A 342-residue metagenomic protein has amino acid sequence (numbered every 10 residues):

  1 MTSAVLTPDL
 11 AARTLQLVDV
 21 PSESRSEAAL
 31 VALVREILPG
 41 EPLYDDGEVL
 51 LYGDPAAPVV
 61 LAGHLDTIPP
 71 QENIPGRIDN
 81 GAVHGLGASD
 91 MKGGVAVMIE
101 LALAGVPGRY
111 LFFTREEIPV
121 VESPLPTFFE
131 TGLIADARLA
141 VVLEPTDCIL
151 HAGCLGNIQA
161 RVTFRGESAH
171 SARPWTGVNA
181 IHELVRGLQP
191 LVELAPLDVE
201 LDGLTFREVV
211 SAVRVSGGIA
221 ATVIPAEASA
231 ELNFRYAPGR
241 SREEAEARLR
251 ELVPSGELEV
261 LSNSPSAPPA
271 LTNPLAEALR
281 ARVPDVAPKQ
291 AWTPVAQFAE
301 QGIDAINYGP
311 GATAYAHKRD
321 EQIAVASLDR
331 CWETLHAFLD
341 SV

Functional and structural regions predicted by a protein language model:
T2-A88: Acidic/His- and Gly-rich active-site-bordering loop/insert found across diverse amide/peptide-bond hydrolases
T2-V5, S22-E23, L65, P145 (+2 more regions): Metal-dependent amide/peptide-bond hydrolase catalytic core, centered on the "pita-bread" metallohydrolase fold
D9, E36-P42, D46-E48, G53-V59 (+5 more regions): Short glycine/proline-enriched coil/turn segments at helix->beta-strand junctions
V59-L61, V141, E167: Residue-level marker for buried hydrophobic side chains located in beta-strands that build the well-ordered beta-sheet
L65-D79, D136-A137, A152-T163: Acidic-glycine-rich active-site phosphate/pyrophosphate-binding loop
I68-P69, G93, I118-V120, I149 (+2 more regions): Generic structural signal for helix capping and beta-alpha/helix-loop junctions
A82-V97, A102, H170, Y308: Glycine/serine-rich anion-binding loops at beta->alpha junctions that coordinate negatively charged ligand groups
M91, A96-Q159, D202: Acidic/histidine-rich catalytic neighborhood of metal-dependent amide-processing enzymes
